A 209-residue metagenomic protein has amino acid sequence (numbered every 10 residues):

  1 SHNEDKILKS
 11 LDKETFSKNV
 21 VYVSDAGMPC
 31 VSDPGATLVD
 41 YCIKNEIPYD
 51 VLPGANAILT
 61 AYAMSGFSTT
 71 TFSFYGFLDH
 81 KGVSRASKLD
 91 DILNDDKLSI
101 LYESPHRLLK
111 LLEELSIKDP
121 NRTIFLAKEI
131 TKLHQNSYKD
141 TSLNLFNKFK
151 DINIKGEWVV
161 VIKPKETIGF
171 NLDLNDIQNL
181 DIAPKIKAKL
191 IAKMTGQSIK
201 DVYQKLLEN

Functional and structural regions predicted by a protein language model:
S1-D5, A55-N56, G76-K81, E129-K132: Short, acidic/turn-prone active-site loops that include or flank metal/cofactor- and phosphate-binding residues
S1-D50, L59-T60: Class I S-adenosyl-L-methionine
K9-T15, S87-L93, S137-F146: Short, surface-exposed amphipathic charged segments that create phosphate/polyanion-binding patches used for binding
K13-T15, L38-V39, S65-T70, K118-D119 (+1 more regions): Short, hinge-like loop/turn segments at secondary-structure boundaries
K18-N19, L98, Y102-N209: A contiguous loop/helix-start segment that scaffolds small-molecule binding in enzyme catalytic cores
V21-D25, T71, Y75, F125-K128: Short beta-strands and strand-loop turn motifs
S24, V51-G54, L101, L126: General beta-strand structural signal in soluble alpha/beta enzymes
T37-D95: Class I SAM-dependent methyltransferase SAM-binding "motif I" and its flanking Rossmann-like core
